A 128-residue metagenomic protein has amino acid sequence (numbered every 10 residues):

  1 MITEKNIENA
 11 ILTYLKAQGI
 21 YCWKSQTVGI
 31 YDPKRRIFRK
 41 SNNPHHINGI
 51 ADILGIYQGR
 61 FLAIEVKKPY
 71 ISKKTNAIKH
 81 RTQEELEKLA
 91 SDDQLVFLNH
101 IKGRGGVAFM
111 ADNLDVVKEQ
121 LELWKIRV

Functional and structural regions predicted by a protein language model:
M1-V128: Catalytic phosphate/metal-binding cores of nucleic-acid and nucleotide-processing enzymes, i.e., regions that mediate
